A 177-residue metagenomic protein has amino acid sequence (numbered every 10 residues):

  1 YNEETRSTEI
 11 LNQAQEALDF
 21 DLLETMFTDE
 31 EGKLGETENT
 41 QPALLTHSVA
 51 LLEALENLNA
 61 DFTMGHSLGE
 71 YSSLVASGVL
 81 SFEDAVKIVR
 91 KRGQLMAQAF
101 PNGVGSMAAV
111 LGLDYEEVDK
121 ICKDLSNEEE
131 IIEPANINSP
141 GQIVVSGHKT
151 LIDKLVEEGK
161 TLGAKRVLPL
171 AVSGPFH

Functional and structural regions predicted by a protein language model:
Y1-M64, V145: Helix-rich "cap/lid" substructures immediately adjacent to catalytic or cofactor-binding pockets
E16-F20, E30, S77-F176: Alpha/beta catalytic cores of group-transfer enzymes, especially the acyltransferase/condensing modules of polyketide
L51, E70-Y71, Q94-L95: A short acidic, glycine/proline-enriched capping/turn motif at secondary-structure boundaries, especially helix N-cap
T63-H66, A135: Structural motif
G65-V75, V79-L80: Glycine-rich nucleophile elbow surrounding the catalytic serine of serine-hydrolase chemistry
